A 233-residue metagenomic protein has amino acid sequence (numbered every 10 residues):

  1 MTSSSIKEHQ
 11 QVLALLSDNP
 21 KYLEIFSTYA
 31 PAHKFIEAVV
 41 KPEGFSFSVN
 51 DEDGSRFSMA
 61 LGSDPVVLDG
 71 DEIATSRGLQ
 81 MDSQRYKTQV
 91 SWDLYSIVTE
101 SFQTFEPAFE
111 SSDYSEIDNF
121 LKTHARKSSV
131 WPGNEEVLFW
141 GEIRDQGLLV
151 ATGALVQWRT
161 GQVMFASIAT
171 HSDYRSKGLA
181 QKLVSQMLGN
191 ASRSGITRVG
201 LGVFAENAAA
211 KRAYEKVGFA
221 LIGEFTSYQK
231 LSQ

Functional and structural regions predicted by a protein language model:
M1-E24, S91-S128: Short amphipathic alpha-helix that is part of the acyltransferase structural core
M1-L79: N-terminal charged segments
G44, L148-A151, A209: Glycine-rich acetyl-CoA-binding "A-motif" of GNAT/NAT acetyltransferases
D64-A108: Hydrophobic alpha-helical segments and helix pairs
D64-D69, T170, S176-R193, K211-K216: Conserved acetyl-CoA-binding loop-helix of GNAT-fold acetyltransferases
L68-G78, A191-G202: Conserved GNAT acetyl-CoA-binding A-motif
G78-T88, Q181, A205-G223, L231: Conserved active-site alpha-helix within GNAT-family acetyltransferase domains
S129-F139, R144-H171: A conserved beta-strand-loop-helix scaffold within acyl/acetyltransferase catalytic domains
